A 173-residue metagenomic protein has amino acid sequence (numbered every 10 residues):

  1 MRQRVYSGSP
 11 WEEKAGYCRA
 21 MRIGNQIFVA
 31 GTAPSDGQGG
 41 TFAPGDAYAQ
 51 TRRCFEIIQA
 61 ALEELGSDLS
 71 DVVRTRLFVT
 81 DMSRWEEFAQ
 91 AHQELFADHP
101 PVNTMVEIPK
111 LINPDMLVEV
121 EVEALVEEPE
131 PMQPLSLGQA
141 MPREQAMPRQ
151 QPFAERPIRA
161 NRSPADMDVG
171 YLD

Functional and structural regions predicted by a protein language model:
M1-E56, A60-V73, V79-D173: N-terminal presequence-like segments and the immediate start of the first folded domain
